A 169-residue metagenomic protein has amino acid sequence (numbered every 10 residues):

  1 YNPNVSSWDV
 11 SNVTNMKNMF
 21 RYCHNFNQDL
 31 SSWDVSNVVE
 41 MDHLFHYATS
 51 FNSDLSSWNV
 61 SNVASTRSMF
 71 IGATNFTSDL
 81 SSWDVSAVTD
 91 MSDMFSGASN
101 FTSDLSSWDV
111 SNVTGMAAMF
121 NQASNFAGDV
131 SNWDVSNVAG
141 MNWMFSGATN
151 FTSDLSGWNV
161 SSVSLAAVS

Functional and structural regions predicted by a protein language model:
Y1-S169: Negatively charged
